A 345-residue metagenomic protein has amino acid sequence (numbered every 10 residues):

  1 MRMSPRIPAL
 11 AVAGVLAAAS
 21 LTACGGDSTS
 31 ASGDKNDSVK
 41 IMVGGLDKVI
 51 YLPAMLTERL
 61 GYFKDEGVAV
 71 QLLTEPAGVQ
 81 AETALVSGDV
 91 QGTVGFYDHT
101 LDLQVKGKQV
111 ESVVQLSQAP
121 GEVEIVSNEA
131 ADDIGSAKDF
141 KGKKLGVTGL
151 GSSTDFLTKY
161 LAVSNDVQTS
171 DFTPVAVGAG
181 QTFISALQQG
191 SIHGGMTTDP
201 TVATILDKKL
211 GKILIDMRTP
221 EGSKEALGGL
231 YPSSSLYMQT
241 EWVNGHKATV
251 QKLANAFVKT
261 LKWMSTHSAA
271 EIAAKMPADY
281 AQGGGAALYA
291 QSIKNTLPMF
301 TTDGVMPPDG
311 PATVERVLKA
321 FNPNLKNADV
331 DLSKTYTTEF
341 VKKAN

Functional and structural regions predicted by a protein language model:
M1-A11: Bacterial N-terminal signal peptides that target proteins for export
A19-A23: C-terminal motif of bacterial Sec signal peptides marking the signal peptidase cleavage site
G25-D27: Bacterial signal peptide processing site
A31-Q168, T173-V177, H193-D199, L214-D216: Short, glycine-/small- and polar/acidic-enriched structural segments that line small-molecule recognition paths
D65, D132, S136, R218-G229 (+1 more regions): Short, solvent-exposed loop/beta-turn-alpha elements that line the ligand-binding surface or hinge of extracytoplasmic
D98, T182, Q189-P277: Pocket-lining segment of extracytoplasmic ligand-binding domains
V243-N324: Secondary-structure end/capping motifs
A312-N345: Conserved C-terminal helix/tail region of periplasmic/extracytoplasmic solute-binding proteins
